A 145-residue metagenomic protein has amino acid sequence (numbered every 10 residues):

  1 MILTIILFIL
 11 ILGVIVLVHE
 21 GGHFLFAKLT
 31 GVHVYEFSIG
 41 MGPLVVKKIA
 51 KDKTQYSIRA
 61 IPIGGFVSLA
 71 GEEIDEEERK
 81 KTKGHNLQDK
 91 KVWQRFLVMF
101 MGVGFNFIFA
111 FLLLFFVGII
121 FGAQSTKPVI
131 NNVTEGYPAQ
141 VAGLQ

Functional and structural regions predicted by a protein language model:
M1-F8: Feature marks short, highly hydrophobic, charge-poor N-terminal signal-anchor/signal peptide-like helices that anchor
F8-V16, F24, V98: Active-site alpha-helix of zinc metalloproteases
I9, E36, I58, P128-V129: N-terminal targeting leaders that route proteins to membranes or the secretory/organellar pathways
L12, V16-E20, V103, F107 (+1 more regions): Hydrophobic positions within alpha-helical transmembrane segments of bacterial inner-membrane proteins
L17-E36, F116: Membrane-spanning helices that line or support transport/gating and their immediate boundary helices in channels
H19, I58, A139: Terminal peptide-recognition signature
K28-A110: Membrane-embedded helix-turn/re-entrant segments that form the catalytic/gating core of multi-pass membrane enzymes
E78-W93, F105-Q145: PDZ peptide-recognition modules
